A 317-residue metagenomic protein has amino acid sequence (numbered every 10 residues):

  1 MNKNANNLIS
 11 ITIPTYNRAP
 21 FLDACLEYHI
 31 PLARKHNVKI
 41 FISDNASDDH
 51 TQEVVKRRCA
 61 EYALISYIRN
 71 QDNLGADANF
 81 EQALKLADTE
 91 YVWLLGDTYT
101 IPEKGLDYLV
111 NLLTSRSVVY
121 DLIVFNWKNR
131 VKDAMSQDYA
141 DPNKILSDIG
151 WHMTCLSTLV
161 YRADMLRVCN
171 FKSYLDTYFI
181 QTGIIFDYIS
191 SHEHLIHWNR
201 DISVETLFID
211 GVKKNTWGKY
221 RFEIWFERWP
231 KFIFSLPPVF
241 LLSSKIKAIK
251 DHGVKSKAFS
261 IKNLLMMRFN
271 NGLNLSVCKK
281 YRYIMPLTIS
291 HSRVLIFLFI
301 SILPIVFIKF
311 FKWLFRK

Functional and structural regions predicted by a protein language model:
L8-S10, K39: Cell-envelope/extracellular polymer assembly enzymes that use nucleotide-activated donors
R18-L32: Short, well-formed alpha-helical segments that are part of the catalytic scaffolds of diverse glycosyltransferases
D44-E53, D72: A conserved acidic beta->alpha catalytic loop
N70-A87: Glycine-rich, basic loop-to-helix element that forms the pyrophosphate-binding segment of sugar-nucleotide handling
V92: Short aromatic/hydrophobic "clamp" motif used to bind/position activated sugar donors
T100, K104-Q137: Conserved donor NDP-sugar-binding/catalytic core segment of glycosyltransferases
P142-R221: Conserved nucleotide-sugar donor-binding catalytic segment
G183-F186, H197-K317: C-terminal subregions of glycosyltransferases and related glycan-biosynthesis enzymes
